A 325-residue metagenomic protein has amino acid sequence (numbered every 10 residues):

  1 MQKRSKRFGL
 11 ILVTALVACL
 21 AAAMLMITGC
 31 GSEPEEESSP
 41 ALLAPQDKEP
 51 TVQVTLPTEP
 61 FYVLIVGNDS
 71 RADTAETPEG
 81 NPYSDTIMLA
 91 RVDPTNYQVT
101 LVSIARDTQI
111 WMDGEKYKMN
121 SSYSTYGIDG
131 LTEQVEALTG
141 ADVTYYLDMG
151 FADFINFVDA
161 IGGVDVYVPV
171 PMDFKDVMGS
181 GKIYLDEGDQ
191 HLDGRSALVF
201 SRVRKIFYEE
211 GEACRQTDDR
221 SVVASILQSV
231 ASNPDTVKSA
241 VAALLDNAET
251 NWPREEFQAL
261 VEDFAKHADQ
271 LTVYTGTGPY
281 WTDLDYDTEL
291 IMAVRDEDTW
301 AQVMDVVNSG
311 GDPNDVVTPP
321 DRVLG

Functional and structural regions predicted by a protein language model:
M1-E36: Gram-positive cell-envelope targeting signals
C30-G325: Non-catalytic, solvent-exposed segments at the cell envelope interface
